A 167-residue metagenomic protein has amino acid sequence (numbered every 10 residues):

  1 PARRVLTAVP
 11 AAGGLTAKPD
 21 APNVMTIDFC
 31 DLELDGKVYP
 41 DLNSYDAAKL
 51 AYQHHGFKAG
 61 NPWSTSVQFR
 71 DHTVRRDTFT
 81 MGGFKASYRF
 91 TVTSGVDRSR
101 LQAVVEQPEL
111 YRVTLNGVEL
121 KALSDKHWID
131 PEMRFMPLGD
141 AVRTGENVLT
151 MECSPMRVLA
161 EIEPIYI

Functional and structural regions predicted by a protein language model:
P1: Carbohydrate-binding surface patches
V5-G83, Q107, A122-W128, L138-I167: An acidic-aromatic loop/edge-strand motif
T78-S94, E132-M136: Short beta-strands within extracellular/lumenal beta-sheet-rich domains
V92-G117, L149: Aromatic-lined ligand-binding clefts that engage carbohydrates, nucleic acids, or primary amines
V113-F135: Solvent-exposed beta-strand/loop surfaces of large extracellular or lumenal domains
